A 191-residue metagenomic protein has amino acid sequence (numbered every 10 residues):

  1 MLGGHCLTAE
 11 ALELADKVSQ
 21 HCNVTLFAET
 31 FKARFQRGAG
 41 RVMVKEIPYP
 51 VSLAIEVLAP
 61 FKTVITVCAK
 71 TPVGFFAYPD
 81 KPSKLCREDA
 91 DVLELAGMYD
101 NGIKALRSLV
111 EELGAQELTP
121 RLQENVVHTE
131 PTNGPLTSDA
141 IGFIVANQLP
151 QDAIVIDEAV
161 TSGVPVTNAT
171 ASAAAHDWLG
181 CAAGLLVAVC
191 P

Functional and structural regions predicted by a protein language model:
M1-G4, L93-G97, H128-N133: Flexible, glycine/proline-enriched loop segments at strand-loop-helix junctions that form or flank small-ligand binding
M1-L2, C68, Q123-V126: Short beta-strands and strand-loop turn motifs
G4-L95, S172-P191: Glycine-rich, anion-gripping cofactor-binding loops and their flanking helix/strand elements in enzyme active sites
E10-V18, C22, P50, A54-P60 (+7 more regions): General structural feature for long, well-ordered alpha-helical segments within catalytic domains of soluble enzymes
Q20-V24, T63-T66, K70, E111-T119 (+2 more regions): Generic secondary-structure signature for well-ordered alpha-helical cores
A39-P48, T66-G74, K104-Q116, T132-D139: Noncatalytic linker/hinge segments flanking ATPase motor cores
P79-P120: Terminal amphipathic helices with adjacent charged low-complexity linkers/tails
R121-C190: Active-site diphosphate/adenylate-binding microenvironment
